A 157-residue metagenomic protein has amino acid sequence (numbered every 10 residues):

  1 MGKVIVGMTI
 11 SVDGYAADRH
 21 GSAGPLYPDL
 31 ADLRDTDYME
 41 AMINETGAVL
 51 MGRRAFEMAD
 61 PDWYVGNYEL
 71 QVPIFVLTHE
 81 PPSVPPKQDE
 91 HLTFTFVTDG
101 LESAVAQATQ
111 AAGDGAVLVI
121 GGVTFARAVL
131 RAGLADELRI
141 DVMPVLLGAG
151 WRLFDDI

Functional and structural regions predicted by a protein language model:
M1-I157: Enzymes that bind and transform nitrogen-containing heteroaromatic metabolites
